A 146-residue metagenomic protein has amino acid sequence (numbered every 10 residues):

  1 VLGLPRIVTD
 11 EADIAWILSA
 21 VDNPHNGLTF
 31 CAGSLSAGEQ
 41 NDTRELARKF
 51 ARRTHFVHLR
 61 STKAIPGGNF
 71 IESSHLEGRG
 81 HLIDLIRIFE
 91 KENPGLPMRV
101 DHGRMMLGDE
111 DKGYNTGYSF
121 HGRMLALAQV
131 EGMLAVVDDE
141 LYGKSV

Functional and structural regions predicted by a protein language model:
V1-V146: Histidine-acidic metal/acid-base catalytic patches
